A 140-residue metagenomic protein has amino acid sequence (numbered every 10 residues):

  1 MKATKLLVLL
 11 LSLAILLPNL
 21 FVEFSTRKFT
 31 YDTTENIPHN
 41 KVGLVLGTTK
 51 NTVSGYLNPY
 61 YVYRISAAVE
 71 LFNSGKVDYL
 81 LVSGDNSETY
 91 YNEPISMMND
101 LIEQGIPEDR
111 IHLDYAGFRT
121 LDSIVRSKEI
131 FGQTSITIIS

Functional and structural regions predicted by a protein language model:
M1-K2, P107: Serine/threonine-rich low-complexity intrinsically disordered regions
K2-E35: N-terminal type II signal-anchor transmembrane helix that functions as the membrane-insertion/stop-transfer segment
E23-S140: A structural signal for short, hydrophobic/glycine-enriched beta-strand patches
